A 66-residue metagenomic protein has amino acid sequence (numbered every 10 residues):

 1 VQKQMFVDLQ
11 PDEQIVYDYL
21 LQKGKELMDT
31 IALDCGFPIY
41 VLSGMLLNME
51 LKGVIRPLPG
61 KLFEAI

Functional and structural regions predicted by a protein language model:
V1-Q2: Short beta-alpha connecting loops at secondary-structure transitions that line or flank enzyme active sites
M5-D12, L27, P57-I66: Short, cationic-aromatic polyanion-contact patches
D8-F37: Short amphipathic alpha-helical interface segments
G36-E50: Short amphipathic alpha-helical interaction segments
G53: Glycine-centered, phosphate/nucleic-acid-interacting loop/turn motifs that mediate DNA/RNA or nucleotide
